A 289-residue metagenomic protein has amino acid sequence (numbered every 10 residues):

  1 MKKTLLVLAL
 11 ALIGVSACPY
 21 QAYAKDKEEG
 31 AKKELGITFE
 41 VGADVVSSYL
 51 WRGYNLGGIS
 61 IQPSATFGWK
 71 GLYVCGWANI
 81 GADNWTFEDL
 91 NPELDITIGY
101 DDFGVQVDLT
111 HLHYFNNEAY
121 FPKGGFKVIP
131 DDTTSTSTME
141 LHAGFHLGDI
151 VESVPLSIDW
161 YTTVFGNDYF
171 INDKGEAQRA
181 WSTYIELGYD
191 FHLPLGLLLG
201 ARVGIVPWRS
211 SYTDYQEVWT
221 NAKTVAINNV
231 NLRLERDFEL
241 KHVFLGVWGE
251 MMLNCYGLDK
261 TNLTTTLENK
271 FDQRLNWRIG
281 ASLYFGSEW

Functional and structural regions predicted by a protein language model:
M1-T38, N269, E288-W289: Cleavable N-terminal export/targeting peptides
A24-D83, W289: Short glycine/proline- and aromatic-enriched beta-strand/turn motifs that initiate or cap beta-hairpins
L35-I37, G57-I61, E88-L94, D101-F103 (+5 more regions): Residues that define the transmembrane beta-barrel architecture of outer-membrane proteins
V41-S47, F67, G76-I80, I96 (+7 more regions): Transmembrane beta-barrel strands of outer-membrane/channel proteins
D44, F115-T134, I171-E176, Y212-T220: Extracellular/periplasmic loop regions
G71, D149-P155, D159-Q273, G280-W289: Outer-membrane beta-barrel transmembrane domain signature
L72-D101, V107-T134: Surface-exposed loop and membrane-interface regions of Gram-negative outer-membrane beta-barrel proteins
F115-Y120, T136-T162: Internal, conserved structured core segments that host functional sites
